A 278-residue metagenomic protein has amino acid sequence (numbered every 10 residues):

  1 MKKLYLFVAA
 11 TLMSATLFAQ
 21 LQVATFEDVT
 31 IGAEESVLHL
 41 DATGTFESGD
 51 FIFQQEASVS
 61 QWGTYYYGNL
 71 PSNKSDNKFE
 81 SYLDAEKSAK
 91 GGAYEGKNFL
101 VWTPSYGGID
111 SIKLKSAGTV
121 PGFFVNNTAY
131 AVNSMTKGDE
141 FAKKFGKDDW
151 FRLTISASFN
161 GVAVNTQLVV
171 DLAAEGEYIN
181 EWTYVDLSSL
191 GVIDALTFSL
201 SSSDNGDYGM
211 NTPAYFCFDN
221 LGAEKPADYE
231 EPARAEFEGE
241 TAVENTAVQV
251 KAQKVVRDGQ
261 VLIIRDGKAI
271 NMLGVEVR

Functional and structural regions predicted by a protein language model:
M1-Q22, G274, R278: Bacterial Sec-dependent N-terminal signal peptides
L21-K115: N-terminal targeting leaders for non-cytosolic proteins
A24, D28, L153-F237: Terminal, low-complexity interaction segments
F99-G108, P121-K137: Secretory/extracellular carbohydrate-interaction modules and structurally similar beta-sandwich "look-alikes"
K115-G122, V192-I193: Extended extracellular/luminal ectodomain segments enriched in beta-structured repeat modules
N126-T128, S156-N160, M272: Predominantly extracellular/luminal cell-surface or secreted proteins
N133-L153: Short coil-to-beta strand junction motifs in C2/discoidin
E238-R278: C-terminal outer-membrane/trafficking sorting elements
